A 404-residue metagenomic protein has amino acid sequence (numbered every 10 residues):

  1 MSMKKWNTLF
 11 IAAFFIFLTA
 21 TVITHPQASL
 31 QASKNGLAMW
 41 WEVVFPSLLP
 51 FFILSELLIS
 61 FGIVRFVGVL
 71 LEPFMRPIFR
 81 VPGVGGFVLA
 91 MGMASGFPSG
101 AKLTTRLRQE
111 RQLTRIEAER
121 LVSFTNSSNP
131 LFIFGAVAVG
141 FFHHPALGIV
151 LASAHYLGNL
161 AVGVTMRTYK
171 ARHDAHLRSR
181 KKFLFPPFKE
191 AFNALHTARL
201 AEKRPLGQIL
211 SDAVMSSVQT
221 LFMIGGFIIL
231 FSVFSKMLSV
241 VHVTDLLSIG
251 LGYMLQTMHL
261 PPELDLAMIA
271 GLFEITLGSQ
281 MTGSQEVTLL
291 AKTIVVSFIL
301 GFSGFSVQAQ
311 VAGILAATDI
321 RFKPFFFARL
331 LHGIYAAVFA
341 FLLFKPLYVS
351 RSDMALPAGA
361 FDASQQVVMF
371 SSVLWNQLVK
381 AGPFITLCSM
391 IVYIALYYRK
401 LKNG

Functional and structural regions predicted by a protein language model:
M1-A13, L378-V379: N-terminal membrane topogenic signal
A13-P26, S33-V43, L49-I53, L57 (+3 more regions): Selected transmembrane alpha-helices and immediately adjacent juxtamembrane segments of polytopic inner-membrane
V22-Q31, S60-V64, A136, K236-S248 (+4 more regions): Transmembrane helix-loop junctions in multi-pass membrane proteins
E42, S47, F51, S55 (+16 more regions): Alpha-helical transmembrane segments in multi-pass membrane proteins
I78-F142, L266-Q285, I294-T318, F327-L330: Alpha-helical membrane segments and immediately flanking helix-loop junctions that form or couple to the substrate/ion
T114-E117, L131, L160, L289-V392: C-terminal transmembrane helix pair
V122-T125, L131-E190, D319, L343: Alpha-helical transmembrane segments of multi-pass small-molecule/ion transporters
L210, V214-F298: Transmembrane helical segments that form the transport core of multi-pass membrane transport proteins
